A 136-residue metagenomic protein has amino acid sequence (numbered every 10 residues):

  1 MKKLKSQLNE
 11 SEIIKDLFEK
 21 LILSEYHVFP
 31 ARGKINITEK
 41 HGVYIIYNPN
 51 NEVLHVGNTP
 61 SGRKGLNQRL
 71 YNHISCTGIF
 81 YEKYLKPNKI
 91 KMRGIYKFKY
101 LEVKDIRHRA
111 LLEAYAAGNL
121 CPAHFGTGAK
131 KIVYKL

Functional and structural regions predicted by a protein language model:
M1-L54, N58-L136: Boundary/linker segments flanking structured domains
